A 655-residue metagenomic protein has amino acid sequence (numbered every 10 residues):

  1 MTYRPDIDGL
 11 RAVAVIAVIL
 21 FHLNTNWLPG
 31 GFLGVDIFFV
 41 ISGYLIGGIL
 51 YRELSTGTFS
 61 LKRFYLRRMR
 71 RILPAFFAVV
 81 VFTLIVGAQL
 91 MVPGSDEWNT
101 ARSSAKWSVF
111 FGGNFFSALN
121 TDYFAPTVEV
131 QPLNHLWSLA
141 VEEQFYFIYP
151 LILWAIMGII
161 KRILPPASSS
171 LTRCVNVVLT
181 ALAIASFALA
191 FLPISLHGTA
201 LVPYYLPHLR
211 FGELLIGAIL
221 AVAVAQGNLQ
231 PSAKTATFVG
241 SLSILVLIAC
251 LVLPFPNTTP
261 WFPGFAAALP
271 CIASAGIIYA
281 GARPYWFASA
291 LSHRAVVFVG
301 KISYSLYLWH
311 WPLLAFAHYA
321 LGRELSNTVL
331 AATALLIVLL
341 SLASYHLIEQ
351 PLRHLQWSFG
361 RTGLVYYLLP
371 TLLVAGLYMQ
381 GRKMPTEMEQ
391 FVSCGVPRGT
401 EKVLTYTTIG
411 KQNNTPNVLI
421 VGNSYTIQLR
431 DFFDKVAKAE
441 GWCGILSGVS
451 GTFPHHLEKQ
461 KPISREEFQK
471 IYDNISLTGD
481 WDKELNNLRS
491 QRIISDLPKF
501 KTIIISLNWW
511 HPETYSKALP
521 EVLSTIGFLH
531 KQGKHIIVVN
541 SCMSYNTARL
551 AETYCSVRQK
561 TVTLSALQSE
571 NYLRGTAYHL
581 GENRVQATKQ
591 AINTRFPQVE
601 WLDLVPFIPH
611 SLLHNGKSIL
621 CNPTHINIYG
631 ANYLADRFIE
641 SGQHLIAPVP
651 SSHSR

Functional and structural regions predicted by a protein language model:
M1-W357, S654: Membrane-interface helix/loop caps of multi-pass membrane proteins
P256-T258, A320-A331, L335-L342, H346 (+1 more regions): Extracellular/periplasmic envelope-modification machinery, especially enzymes that add or remove acyl/ester groups on
